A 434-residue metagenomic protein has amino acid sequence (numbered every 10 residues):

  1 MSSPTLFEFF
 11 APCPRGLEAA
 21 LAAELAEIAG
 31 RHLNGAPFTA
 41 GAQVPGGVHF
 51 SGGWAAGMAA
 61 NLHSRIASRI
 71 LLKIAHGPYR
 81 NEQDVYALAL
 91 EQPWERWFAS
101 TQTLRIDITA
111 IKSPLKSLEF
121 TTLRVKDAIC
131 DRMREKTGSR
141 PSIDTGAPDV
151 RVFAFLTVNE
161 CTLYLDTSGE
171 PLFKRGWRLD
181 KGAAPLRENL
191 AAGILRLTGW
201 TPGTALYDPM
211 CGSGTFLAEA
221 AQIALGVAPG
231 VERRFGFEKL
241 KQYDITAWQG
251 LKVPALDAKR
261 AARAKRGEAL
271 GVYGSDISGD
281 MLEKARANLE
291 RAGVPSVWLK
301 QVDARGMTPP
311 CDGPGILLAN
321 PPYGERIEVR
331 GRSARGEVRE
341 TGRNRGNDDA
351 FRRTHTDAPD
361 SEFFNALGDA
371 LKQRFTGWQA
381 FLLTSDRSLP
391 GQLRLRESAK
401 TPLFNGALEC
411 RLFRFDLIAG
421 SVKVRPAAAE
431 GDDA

Functional and structural regions predicted by a protein language model:
S2, E8, P12, G16 (+4 more regions): Conserved Class I SAM-dependent methyltransferase catalytic core
S2-V150, D433-A434: Non-catalytic nucleic-acid substrate-recognition regions in nucleic-acid-modifying enzymes
L163-L197: SAM-dependent Rossmann-like transferase core, predominantly class I methyltransferases with a strong bias toward
E170-R175, L179, A419-A434: Flexible, glycine-/basic-rich loop-and-beta segments that form/coincide with the SAM-dependent methyltransferase
L186-P309, I316, R326: Conserved S-adenosyl-L-methionine
V227, V231-D257, D312, Y323-W378: SAM-dependent methyltransferase catalytic-core segment centered on the flexible catalytic loop and adjoining short
P314-N320: Short SAM/SAH-binding signature in class I
